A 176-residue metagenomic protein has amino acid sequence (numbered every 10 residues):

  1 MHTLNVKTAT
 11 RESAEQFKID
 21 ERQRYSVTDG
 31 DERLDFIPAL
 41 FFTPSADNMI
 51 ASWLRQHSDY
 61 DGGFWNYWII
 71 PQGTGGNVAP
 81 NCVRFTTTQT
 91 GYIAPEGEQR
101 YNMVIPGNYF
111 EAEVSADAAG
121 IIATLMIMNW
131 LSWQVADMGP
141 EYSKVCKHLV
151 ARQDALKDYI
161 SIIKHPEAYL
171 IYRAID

Functional and structural regions predicted by a protein language model:
M1-Y60, P140-D176: N-terminal domain-onset segments
T3-E12, I19, P71-Y92, I127-S143: Generic hydrophobic segment detector
R33, D61-F64, A118-I121: Short runs of predominantly hydrophobic/aromatic residues within well-ordered alpha helices that form helix-helix
A39-G91: Amphipathic, interaction-prone secondary-structure segments
T90-D176: Polybasic, proline/glycine-rich intrinsically disordered low-complexity segments
